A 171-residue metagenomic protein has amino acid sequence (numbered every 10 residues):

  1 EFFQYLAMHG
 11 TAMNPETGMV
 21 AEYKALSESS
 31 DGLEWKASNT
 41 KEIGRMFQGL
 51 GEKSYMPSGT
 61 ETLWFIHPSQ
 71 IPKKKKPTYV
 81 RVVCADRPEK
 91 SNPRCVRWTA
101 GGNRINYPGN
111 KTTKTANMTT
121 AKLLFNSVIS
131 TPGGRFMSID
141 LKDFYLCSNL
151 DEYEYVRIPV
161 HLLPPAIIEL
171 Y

Functional and structural regions predicted by a protein language model:
E1-Y171: Long, low-complexity, charge-biased intrinsically disordered regions
